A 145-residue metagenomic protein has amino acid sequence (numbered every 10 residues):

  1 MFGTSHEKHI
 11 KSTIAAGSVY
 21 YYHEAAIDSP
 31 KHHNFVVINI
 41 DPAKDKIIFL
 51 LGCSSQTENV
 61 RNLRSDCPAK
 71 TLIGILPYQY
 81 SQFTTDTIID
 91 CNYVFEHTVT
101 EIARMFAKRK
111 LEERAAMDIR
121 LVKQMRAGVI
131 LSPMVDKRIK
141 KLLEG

Functional and structural regions predicted by a protein language model:
M1-T13: Mixed-charge, Lys/Arg-rich low-complexity intrinsically disordered regions
H6, S65-C67, D86, R109: Short, functionally important structural connectors and interaction interfaces within domains
I10-I14, D41-K44, T84: Short, surface-exposed loop and linker segments with low hydrophobicity and enrichment for Pro/Ser/Thr
D28-P77: Compact nucleic-acid interaction/catalytic patches
L72-G145: C-terminal terminal-subdomain/extension
